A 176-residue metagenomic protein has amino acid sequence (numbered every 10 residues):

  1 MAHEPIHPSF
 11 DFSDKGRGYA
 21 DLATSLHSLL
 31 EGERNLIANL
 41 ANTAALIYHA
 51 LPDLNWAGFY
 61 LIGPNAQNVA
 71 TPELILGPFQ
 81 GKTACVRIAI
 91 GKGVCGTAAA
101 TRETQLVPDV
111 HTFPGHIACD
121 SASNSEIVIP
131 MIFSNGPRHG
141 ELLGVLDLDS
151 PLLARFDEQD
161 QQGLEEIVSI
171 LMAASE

Functional and structural regions predicted by a protein language model:
M1-P78, K82, I170-S175: Intrinsically disordered, low-complexity terminal regulatory regions
L51, A118-S123: Short loop/turn motifs at secondary-structure junctions and domain boundaries
I62-A66, A70-A118: Regulatory sensory and allosteric helical modules in signal-transduction proteins and certain transcription factors
P64, S134, P151-L153: Short coil/turn motifs at secondary-structure junctions
Q105-L106, P130, D147: Conserved beta-strand segments that form the floor/walls of ligand-binding pockets within enzyme and binding domains
S125-P137: A short, aliphatic-rich beta-strand micro-motif
L142-V145: Short glycine-/small-residue motifs
S150-E176: Juxtadomain coupling helices with adjacent low-complexity linkers
